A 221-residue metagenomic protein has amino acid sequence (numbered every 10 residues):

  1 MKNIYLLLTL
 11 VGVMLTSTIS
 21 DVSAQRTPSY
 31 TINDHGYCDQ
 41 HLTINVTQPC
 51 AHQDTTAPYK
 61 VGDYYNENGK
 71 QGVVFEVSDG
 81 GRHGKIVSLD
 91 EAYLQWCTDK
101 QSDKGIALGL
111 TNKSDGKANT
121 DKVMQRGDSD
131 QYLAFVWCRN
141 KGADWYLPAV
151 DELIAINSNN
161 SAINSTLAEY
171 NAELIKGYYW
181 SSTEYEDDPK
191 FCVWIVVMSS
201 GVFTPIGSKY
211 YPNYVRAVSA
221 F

Functional and structural regions predicted by a protein language model:
M1-I4: Positively charged n-region of N-terminal signal peptides that target proteins for export
L6-M14: Hydrophobic helical h-region of N-terminal Sec-dependent signal peptides in bacterial secretory/periplasmic proteins
M14-D21: C-terminal segment of classical bacterial N-terminal signal peptides
S17, C138-N140, E173: Generic structural signal for beta-strand residues in well-ordered domains
V22-K141, I195, K209-F221: Short, compositionally biased
Y37, Q131, A143-D144, V150-F221: C-terminal, surface-exposed recognition/capping segments
V87, L147-P148: Short hydrophobic beta-strand that contains or immediately precedes a catalytic carboxylate
